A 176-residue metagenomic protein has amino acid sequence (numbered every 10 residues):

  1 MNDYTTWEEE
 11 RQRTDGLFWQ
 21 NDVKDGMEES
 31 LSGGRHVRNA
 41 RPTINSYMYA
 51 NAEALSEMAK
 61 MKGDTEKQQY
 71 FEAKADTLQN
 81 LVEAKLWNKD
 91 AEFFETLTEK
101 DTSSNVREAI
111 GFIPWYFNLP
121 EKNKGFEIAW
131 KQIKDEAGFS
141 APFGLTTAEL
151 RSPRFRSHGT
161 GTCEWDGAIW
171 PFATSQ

Functional and structural regions predicted by a protein language model:
M1-N2, S56-D76, E83, N118-I133: Structural helix-adjacent loops and short alpha-helical linkers that scaffold large soluble proteins
W7-A40, N80-I169: Extended glycan-interaction surfaces of carbohydrate-active proteins
R35-Y49, T65-Q68: Structured, solvent-exposed acidic/aromatic patches
S46-T65, I113-K124, W170-Q176: Well-ordered alpha-helical scaffold segments within catalytic/enzyme domains
